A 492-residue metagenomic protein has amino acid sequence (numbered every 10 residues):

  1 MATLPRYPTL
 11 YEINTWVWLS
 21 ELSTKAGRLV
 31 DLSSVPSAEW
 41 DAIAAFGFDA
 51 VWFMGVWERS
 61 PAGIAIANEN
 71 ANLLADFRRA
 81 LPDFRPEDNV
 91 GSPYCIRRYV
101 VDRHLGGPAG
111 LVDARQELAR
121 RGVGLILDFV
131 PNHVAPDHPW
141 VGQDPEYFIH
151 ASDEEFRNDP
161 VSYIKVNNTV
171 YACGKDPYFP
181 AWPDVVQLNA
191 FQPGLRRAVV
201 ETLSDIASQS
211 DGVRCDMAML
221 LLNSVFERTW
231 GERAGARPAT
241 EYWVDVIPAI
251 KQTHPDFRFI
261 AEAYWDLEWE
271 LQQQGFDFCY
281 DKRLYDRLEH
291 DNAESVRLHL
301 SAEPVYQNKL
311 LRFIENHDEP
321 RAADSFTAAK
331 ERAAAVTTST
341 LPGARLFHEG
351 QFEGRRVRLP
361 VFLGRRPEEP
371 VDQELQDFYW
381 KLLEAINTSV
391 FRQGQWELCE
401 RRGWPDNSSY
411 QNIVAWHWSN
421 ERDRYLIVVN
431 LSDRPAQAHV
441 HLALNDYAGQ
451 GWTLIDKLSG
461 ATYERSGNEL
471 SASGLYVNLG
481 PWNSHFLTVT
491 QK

Functional and structural regions predicted by a protein language model:
M1-K492: Active-site and adjacent substrate-binding regions of carbohydrate-active enzymes
